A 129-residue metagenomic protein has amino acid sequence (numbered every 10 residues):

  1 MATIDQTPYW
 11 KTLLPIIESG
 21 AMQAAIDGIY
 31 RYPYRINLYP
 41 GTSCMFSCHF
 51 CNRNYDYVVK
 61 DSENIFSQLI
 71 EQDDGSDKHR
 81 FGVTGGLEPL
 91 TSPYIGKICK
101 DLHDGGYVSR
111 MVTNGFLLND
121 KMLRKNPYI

Functional and structural regions predicted by a protein language model:
A2-K125: Conserved alpha-helical substructure of the radical SAM core
I129: Short, conserved active-site loop motifs that form the nucleotide-linked donor/cofactor pocket
